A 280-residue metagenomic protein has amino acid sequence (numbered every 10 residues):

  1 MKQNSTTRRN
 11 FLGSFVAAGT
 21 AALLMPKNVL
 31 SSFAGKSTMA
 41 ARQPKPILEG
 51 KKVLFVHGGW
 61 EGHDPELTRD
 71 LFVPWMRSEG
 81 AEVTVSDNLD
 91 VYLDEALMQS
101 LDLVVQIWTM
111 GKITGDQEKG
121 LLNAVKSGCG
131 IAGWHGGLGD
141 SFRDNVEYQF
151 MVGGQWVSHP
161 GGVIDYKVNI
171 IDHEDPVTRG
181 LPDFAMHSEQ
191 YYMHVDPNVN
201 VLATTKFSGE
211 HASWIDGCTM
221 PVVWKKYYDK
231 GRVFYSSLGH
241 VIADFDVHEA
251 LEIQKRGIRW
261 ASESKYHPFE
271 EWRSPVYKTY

Functional and structural regions predicted by a protein language model:
K2-N4, N10-F33: N-terminal export signals
S5, P26-H57: C-terminal segment of N-terminal export signals and the immediately downstream linker at the start of the mature
M39, L48-E49, R77, E82 (+1 more regions): Catalytic beta-strand/loop cores that center a nucleophilic Ser/Cys/Thr and support acyl-enzyme chemistry
P46-K51, S78, E210-M220, Y227-Y280: Extracellular ligand-binding/catalytic regions of CAZymes and related secreted enzymes and adhesion modules
F55, E61-G139: Helical hinge/lid and interdomain linker segments adjacent to catalytic or ligand-binding clefts that mediate domain
W60-E61, G111, L138-G139, K206-G209 (+2 more regions): Short, solvent-exposed loop/turn segments at secondary-structure junctions
L67, L71, D116, G120 (+3 more regions): Extracytoplasmic/secreted proteins, especially bacterial periplasmic and envelope-associated proteins
G111-G180: A glycine-rich, often tryptophan-bearing local segment used as a flexible ligand/cofactor-contacting loop or short
